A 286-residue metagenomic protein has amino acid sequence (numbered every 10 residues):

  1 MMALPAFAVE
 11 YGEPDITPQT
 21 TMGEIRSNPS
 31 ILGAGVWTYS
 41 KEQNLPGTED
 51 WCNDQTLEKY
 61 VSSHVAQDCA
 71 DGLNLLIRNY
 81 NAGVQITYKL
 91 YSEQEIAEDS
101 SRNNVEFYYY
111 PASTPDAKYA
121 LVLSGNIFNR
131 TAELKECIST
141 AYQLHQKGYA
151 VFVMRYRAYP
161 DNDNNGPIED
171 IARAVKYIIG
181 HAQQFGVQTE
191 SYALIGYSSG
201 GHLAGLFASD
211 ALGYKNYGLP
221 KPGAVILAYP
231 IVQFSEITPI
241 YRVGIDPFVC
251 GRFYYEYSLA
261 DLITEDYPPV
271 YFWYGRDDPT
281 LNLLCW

Functional and structural regions predicted by a protein language model:
T38-P115, N164, E236: N-terminal cap/lid segment of alpha/beta-hydrolase-fold proteins
V105-D116, F185, L259-T264: Short beta-strand-to-loop junctions in surface cap/lid or active-site-entrance loops
A117-N126: Short beta-strand element of the alpha/beta-hydrolase
Y119, H145-F152, A193, A224: A fold-wide structural signal in alpha/beta-hydrolase
A132-C137, M154-T189: Catalytic nucleophile-loop/oxyanion-hole region of alpha/beta-hydrolase and closely related hydrolase-like folds
R173-G244, C250-Y255, L259: Primarily recognizes the serine-hydrolase "nucleophile elbow" in alpha/beta-hydrolase and SGNH/GDSL folds
D266, Y271-Y274: Short beta-strand/loop motif that positions the catalytic acidic residue of the alpha/beta-hydrolase fold
P279-C285: Conserved alpha/beta-hydrolase "acid-adjacent" motif
